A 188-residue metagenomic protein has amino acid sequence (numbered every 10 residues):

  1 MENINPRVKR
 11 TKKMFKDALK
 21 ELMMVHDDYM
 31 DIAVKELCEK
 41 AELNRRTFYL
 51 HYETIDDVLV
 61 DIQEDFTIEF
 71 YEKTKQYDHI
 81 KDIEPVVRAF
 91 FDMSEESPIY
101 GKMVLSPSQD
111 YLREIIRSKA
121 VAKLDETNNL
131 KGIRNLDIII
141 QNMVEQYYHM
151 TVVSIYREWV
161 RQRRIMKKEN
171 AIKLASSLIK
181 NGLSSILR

Functional and structural regions predicted by a protein language model:
M1-H26, V34, K40-L50, T54-R188: Alpha-helical bundle regulatory/interaction domains
